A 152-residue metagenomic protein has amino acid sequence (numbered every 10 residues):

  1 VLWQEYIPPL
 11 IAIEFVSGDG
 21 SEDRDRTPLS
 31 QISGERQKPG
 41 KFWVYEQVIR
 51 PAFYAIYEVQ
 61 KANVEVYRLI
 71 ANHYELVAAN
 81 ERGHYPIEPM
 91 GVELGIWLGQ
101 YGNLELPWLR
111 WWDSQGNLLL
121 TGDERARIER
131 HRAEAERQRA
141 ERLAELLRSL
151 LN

Functional and structural regions predicted by a protein language model:
V1-R50, I56-N152: C-terminal interaction segment
